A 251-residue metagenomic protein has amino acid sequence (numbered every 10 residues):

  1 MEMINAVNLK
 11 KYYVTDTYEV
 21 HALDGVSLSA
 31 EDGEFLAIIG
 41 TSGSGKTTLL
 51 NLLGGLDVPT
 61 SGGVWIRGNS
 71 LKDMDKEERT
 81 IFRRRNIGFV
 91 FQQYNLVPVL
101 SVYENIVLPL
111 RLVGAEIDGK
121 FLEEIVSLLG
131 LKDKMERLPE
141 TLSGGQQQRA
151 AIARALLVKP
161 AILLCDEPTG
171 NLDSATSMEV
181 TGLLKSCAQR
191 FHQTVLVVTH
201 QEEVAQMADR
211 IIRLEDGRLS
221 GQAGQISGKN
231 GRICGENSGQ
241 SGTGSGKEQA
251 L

Functional and structural regions predicted by a protein language model:
M1-Y12, G221-L251: ABC-family P-loop ATPase nucleotide-binding domain
E2-M207, I211-L214: ABC family nucleotide-binding domain
S143-G145, P168, R190, L219-Q222 (+2 more regions): Intrinsic low-complexity/disordered segments
I211-G224: H-loop (His-switch) and adjacent beta-strand-loop-beta switch element of ABC-type ATPase nucleotide-binding domains
